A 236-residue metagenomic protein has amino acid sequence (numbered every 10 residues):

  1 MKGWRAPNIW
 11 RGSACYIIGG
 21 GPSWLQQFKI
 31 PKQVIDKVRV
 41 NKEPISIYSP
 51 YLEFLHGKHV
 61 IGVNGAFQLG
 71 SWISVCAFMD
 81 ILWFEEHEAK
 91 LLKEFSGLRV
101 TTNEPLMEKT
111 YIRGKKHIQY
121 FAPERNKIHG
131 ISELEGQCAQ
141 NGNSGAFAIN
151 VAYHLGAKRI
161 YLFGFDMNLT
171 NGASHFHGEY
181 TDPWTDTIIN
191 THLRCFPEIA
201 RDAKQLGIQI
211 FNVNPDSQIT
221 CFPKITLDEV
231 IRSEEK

Functional and structural regions predicted by a protein language model:
M1-K236: Metal-ion/cofactor- or nucleotide/acyl-coenzyme-handling active-site neighborhoods
